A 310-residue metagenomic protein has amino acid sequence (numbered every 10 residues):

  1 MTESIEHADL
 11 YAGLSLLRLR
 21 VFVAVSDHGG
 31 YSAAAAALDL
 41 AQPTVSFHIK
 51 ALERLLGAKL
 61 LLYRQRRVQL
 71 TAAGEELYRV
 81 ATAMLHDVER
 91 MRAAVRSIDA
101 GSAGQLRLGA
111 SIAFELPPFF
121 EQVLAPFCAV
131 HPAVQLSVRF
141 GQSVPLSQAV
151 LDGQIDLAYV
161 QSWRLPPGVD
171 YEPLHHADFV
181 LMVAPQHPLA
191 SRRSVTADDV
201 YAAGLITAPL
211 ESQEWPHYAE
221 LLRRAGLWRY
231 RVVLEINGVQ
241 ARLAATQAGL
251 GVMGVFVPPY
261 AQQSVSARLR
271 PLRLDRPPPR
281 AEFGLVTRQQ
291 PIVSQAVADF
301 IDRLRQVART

Functional and structural regions predicted by a protein language model:
A12-G13, Q122-P126, S143-V183, R270-L272: Short beta-strand-centered segments that line the small-molecule binding cleft or hinge of alpha/beta clamshell
A24-A41: Short helix-boundary/capping micro-motifs
E53-A72: A short LG(V/I)-centered, amphipathic sequence patch enriched for acidic residue(s) preceding the LG motif
A100, Y171-L205: Flexible hinge/capping segments at coil-to-helix
G101-V130, Q135, V144-Q148: N-terminal winged-helix
V144, Q161-P167, P216, V239-L269: A ligand-binding cleft/hinge motif common to bilobed small-molecule-binding domains
G204-G226, V293-V297, I301: Secondary-structure junction motif
R270-T310: A late-sequence structural motif
